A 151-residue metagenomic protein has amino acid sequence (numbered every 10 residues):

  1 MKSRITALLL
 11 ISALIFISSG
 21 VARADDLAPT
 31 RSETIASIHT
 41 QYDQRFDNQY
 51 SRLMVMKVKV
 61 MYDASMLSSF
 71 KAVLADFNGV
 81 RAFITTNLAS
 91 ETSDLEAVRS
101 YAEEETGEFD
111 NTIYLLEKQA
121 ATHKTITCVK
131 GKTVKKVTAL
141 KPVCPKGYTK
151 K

Functional and structural regions predicted by a protein language model:
M1-L9: Bacterial N-terminal signal peptides that target proteins for export
I15-R23: C-terminal segment of classical bacterial N-terminal signal peptides
L27, F83-A120: C-terminal amphipathic alpha-helix
L27-R81: Amphipathic, heptad-repeat alpha-helical segments
A121-H123, L140-K151: Tryptophan-rich substrate-binding surfaces of secreted polymer-degrading and adhesive proteins
K124-K130: A short beta-strand micro-motif
T133-K135: Short Cys/His-rich zinc-binding micro-motifs
